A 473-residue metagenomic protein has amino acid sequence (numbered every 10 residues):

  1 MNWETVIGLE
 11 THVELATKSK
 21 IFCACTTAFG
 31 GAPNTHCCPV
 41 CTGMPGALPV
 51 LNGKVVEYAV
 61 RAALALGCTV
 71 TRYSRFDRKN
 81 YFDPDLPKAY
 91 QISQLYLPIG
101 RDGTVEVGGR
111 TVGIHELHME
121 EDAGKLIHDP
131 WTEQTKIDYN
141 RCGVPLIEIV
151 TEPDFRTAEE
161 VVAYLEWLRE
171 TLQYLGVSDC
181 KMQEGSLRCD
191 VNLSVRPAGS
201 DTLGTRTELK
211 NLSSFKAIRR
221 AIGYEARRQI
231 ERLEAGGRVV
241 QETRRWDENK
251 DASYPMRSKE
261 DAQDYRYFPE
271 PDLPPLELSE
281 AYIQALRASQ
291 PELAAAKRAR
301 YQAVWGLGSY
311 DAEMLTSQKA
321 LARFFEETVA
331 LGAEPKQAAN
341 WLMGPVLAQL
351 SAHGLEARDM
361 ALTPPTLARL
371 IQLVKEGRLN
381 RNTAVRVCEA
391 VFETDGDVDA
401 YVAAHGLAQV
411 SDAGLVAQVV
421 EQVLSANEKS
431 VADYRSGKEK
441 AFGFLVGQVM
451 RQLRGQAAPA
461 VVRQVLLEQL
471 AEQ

Functional and structural regions predicted by a protein language model:
M1, G306, V329-A338, E376-L379 (+1 more regions): Structural motif
M1-E292, A303, S309, A330-E334 (+1 more regions): Basic, nucleic-acid-interacting segments
A16, R227, A322, M343-S351 (+6 more regions): Amphipathic alpha-helical core segments of compact helical bundles
G185-P197, Q302-E326, P335-H353, P365-L367 (+2 more regions): Core structural elements
L276-E277, A312, F324-E326, Q337-A338 (+7 more regions): Extended hydrophobic-aromatic, low-complexity segments
Y282-S289, E326-A333, L367-L379: Extended, non-catalytic structural segments that build the interaction scaffolds of large macromolecular assemblies
R358-A368, Q372, R381-R451: Strongly charged, low-complexity linkers/loops
E439-Q473: Short, amphipathic C-terminal "tail helix"
